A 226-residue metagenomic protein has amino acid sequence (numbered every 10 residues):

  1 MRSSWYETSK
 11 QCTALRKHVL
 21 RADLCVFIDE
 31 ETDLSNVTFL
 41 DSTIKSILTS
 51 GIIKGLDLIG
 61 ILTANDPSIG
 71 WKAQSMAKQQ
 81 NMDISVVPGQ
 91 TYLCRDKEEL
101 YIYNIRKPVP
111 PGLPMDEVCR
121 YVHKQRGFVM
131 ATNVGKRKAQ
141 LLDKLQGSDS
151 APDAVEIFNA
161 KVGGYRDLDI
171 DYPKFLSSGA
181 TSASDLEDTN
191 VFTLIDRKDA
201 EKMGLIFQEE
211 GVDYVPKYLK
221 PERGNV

Functional and structural regions predicted by a protein language model:
M1-S35, K45-S50, C94-V109, R120 (+1 more regions): Charged catalytic cores and adjacent phosphate/nucleic-acid-binding surfaces used for phosphate/nucleic-acid chemistry
C12, Q74-K78, D116-M130, D169-Y172: Surface-exposed amphipathic alpha-helices with a cationic face
K17-L20, G55-L58, M82-V86, Q125-F128 (+2 more regions): Short, well-ordered coil/turn segments that N-cap beta-strands
D23-F27, I47-D66, F128-M130: Divalent metal-dependent hydrolysis catalytic cores, especially in the metallo-beta-lactamase
L34, P67-Q80, L168: Metal-dependent catalytic neighborhoods of phosphoester/phosphodiester hydrolases
A64-I69, L93: Short active-site-proximal "capping" loops at secondary-structure junctions
S85-C94: A short, structured active-site edge motif that brings together acidic residues
F128-K138: Aromatic-lined carbohydrate-recognition surfaces of secreted/lumenal glycan-active proteins
